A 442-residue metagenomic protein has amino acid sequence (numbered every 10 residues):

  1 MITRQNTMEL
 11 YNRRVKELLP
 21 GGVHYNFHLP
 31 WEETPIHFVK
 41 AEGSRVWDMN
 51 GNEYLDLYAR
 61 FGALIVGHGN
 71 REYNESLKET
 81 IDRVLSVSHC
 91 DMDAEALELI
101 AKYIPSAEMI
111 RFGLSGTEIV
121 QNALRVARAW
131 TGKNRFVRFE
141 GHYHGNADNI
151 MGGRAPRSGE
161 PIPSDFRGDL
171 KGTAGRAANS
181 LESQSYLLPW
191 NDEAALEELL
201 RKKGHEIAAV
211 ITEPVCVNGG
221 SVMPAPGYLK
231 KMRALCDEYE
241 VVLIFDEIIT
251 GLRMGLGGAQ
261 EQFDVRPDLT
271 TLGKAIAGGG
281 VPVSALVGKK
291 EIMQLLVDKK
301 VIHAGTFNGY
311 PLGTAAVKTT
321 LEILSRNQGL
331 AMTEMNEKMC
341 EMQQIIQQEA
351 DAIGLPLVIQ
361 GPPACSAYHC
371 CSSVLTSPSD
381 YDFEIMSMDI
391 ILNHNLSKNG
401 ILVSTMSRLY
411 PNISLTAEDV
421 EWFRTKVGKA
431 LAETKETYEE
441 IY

Functional and structural regions predicted by a protein language model:
I2-Y442: Conserved N-terminal phosphate-binding loop of PLP-dependent enzymes in the Aspartate aminotransferase
